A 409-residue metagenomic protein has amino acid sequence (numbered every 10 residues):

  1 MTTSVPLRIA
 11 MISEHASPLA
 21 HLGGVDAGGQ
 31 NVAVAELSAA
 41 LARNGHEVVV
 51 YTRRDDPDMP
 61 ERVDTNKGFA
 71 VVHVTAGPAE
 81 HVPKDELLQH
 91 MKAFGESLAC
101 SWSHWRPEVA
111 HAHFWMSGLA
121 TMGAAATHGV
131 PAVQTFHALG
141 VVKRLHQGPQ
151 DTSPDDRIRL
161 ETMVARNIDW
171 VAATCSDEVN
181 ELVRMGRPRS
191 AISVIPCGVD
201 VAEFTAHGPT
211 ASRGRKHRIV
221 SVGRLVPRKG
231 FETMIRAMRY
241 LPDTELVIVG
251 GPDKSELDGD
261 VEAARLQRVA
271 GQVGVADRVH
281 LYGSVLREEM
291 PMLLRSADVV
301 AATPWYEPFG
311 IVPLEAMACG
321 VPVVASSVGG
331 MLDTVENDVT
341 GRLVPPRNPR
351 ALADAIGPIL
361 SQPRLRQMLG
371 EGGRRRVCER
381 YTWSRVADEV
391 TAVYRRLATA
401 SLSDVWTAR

Functional and structural regions predicted by a protein language model:
M1-H73, L402, W406-R409: N-terminal subdomain of nucleotide-sugar transferases
D177, G198: Carbohydrate-associated surface elements
A211-K229, I235-L241, V247-V249: Conserved donor-binding/catalytic core segment of Leloir-type glycosyltransferases
S284, M292-A297: Short alpha-helical donor nucleotide-sugar binding micro-motif in glycosyltransferases
W305: Aromatic "clamp/platform" in nucleotide-sugar-dependent glycosyltransferases that forms part of the donor/acceptor
P322-A325, V335: Short hydrophobic beta-strand element within catalytic cores of glycosyltransferases and related nucleotide-activated
N337-D338, R342-P349, P358-P363: Conserved acidic donor-binding segment of nucleotide-sugar-dependent glycosyltransferases
P358, L365-R380: A short, well-ordered alpha-helix in the C-terminal region of glycosyltransferases
